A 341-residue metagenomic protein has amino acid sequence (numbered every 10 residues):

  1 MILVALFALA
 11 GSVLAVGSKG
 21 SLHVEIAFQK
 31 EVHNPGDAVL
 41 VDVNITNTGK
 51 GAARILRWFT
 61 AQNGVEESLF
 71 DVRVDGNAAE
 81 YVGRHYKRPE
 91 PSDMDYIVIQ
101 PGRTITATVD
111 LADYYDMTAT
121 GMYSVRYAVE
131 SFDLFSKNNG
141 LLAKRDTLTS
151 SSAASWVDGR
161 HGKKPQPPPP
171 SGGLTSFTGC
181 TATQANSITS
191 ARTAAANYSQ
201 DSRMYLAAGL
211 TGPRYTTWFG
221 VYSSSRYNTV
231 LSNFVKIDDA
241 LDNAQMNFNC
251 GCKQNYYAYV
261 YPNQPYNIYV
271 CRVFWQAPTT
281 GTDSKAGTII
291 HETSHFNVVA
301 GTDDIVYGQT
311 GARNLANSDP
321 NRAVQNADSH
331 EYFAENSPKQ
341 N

Functional and structural regions predicted by a protein language model:
M1-A15: Fungal secretory targeting signals
V16-G49, T60-Q100, T104-A107, A112-K285 (+1 more regions): Predominantly extracellular/secreted Zn2+-dependent metalloproteases
A52: Non-catalytic substrate/cofactor recognition surfaces at enzyme active-site rims
E292: Walker B catalytic acidic pair
